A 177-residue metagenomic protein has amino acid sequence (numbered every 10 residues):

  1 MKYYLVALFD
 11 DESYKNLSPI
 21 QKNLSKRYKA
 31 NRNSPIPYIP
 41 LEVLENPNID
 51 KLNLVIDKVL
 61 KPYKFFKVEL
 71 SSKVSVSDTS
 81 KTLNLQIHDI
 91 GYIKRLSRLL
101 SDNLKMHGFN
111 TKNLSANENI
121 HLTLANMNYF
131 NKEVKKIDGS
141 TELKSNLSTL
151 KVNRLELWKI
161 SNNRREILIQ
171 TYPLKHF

Functional and structural regions predicted by a protein language model:
M1-E69, I90-S148, R164-F177: Basic, often amphipathic N-terminal segments
P37, D78-L83: Structural motif corresponding to the early beta-alpha repeats
V76-T79, I93-R95: Short acidic/glycine-rich loop or secondary-structure boundary segments that cap or lie
D78-S80, K159-N163: Short alpha-helical linear motifs
T82-I90: Short histidine-centered catalytic/ligand-binding loop motif
E142, K151-S161: Low-complexity, intrinsically disordered Gly/Pro/Thr-rich segments
